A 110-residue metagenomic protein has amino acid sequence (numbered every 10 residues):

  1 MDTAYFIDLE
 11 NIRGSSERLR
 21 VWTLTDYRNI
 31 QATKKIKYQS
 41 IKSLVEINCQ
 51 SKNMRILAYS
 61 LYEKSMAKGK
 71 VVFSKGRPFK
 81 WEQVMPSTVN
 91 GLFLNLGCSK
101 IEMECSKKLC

Functional and structural regions predicted by a protein language model:
M1-C110: N-terminal secretory-pathway/extracellular module detecting exported/lumenal segments and adjacent signal-anchor/first
